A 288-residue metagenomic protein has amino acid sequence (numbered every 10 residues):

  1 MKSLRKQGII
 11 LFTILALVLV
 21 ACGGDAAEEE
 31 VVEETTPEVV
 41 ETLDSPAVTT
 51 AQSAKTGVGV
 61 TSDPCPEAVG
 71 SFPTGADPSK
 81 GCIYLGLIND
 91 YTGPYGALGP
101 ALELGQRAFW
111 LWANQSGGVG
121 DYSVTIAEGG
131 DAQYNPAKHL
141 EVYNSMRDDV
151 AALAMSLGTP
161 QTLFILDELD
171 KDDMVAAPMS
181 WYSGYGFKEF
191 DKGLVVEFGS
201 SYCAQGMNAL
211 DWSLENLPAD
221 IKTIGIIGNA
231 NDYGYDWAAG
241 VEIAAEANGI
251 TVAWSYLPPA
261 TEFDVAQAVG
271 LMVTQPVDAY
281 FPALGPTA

Functional and structural regions predicted by a protein language model:
M1-L11: Bacterial N-terminal signal peptides that target proteins for export
V18-A21: C-terminal motif of bacterial Sec signal peptides marking the signal peptidase cleavage site
G23-V31: Bacterial lipoprotein signal-peptidase II cleavage site
C65-S79, G86-R107, G129-P136, G158 (+1 more regions): Extracytoplasmic "Venus flytrap"
G70-P73, V150-Y256: Extracytoplasmic ligand/sensor domains, especially the bilobed periplasmic-binding protein
F72-P73, L85, L104-I126, A245-I250: Signal peptide-proximal N-terminal region of secreted/periplasmic/extracellular or secretory-lumen proteins
S123-R147, Q205-N208, P258-L271: Structural motif
D172, A238-A288: Extracellular/periplasmic bilobed ligand-binding domains
